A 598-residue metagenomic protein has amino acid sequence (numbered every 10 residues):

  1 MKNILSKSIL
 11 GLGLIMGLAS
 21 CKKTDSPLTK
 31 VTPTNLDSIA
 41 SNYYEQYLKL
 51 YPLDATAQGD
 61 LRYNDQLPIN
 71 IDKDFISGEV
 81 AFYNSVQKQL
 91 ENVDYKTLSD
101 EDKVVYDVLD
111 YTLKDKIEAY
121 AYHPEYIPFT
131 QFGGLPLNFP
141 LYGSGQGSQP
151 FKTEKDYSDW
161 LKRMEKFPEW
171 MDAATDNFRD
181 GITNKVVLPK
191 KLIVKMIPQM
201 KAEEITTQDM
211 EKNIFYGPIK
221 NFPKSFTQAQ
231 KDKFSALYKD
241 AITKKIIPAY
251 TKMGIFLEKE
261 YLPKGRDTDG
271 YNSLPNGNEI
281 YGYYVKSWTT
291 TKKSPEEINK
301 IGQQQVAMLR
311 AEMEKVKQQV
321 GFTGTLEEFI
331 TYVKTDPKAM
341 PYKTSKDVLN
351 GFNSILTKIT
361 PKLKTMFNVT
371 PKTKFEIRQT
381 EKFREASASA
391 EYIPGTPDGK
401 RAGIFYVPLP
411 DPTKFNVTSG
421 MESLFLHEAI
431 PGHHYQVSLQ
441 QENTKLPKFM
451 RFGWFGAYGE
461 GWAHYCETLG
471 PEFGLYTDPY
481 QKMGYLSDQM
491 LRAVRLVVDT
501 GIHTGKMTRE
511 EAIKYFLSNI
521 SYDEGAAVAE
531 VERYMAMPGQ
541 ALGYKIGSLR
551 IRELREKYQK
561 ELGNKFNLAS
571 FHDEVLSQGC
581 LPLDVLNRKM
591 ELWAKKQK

Functional and structural regions predicted by a protein language model:
M1-T29: Bacterial Sec-dependent N-terminal signal peptides
C21-K598: N-terminal maturation segment of proteins
